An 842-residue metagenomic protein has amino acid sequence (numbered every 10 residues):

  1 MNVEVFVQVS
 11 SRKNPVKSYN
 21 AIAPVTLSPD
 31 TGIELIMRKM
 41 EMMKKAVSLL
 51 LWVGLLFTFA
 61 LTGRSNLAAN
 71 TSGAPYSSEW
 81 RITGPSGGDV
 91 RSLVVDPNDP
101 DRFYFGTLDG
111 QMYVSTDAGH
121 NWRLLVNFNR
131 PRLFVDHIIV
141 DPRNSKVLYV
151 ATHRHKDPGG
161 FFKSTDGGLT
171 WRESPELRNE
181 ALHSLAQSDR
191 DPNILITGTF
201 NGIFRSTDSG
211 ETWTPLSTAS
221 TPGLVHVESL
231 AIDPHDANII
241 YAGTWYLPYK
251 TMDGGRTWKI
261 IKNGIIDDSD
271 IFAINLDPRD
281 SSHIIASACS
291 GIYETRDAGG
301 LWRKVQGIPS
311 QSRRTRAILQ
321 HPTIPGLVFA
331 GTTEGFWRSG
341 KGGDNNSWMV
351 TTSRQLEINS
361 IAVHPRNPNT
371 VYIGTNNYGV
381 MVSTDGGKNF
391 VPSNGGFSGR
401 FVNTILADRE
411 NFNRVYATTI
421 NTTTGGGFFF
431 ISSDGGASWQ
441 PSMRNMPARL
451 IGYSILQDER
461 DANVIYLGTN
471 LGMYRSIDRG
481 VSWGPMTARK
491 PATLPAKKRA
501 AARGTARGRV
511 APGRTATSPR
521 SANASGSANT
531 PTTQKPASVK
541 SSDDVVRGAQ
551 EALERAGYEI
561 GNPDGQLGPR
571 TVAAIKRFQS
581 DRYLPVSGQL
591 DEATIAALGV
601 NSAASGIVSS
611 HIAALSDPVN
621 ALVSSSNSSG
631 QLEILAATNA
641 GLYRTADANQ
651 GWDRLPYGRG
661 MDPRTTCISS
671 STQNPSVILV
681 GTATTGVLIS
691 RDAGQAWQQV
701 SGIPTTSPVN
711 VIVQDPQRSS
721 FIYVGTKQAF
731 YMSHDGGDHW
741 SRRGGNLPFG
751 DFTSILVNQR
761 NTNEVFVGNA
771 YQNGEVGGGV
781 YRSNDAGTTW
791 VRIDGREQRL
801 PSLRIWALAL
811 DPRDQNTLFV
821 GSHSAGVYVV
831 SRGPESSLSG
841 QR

Functional and structural regions predicted by a protein language model:
M1-K44: N-terminal secretory signal peptides that target proteins for export/translocation
N20, T31-G32, K44-K540, G548 (+2 more regions): Extracellular glycan-interacting surfaces
S538-S587, T594-N601: A short amphipathic alpha-helical interaction element
